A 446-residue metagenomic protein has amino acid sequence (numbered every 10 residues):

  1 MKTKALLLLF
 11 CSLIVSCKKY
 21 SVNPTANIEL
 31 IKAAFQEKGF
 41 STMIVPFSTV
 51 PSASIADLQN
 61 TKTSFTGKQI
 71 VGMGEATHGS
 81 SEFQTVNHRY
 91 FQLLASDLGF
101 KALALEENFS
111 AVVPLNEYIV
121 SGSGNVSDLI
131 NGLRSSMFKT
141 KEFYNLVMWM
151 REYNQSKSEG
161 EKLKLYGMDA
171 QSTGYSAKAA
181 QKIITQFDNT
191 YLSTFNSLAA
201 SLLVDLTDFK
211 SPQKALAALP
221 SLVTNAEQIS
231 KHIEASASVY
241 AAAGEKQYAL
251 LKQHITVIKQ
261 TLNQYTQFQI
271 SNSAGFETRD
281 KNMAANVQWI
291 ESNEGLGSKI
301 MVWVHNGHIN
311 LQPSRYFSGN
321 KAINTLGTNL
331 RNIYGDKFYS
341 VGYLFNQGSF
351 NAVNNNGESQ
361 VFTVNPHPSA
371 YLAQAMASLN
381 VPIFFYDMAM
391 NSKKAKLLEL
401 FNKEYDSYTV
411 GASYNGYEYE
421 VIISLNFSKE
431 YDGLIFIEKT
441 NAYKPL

Functional and structural regions predicted by a protein language model:
M1-I31: Bacterial Sec-dependent N-terminal signal peptides
Y20-L446: Structured catalytic-domain cores with a bias toward divalent-metal coordination
